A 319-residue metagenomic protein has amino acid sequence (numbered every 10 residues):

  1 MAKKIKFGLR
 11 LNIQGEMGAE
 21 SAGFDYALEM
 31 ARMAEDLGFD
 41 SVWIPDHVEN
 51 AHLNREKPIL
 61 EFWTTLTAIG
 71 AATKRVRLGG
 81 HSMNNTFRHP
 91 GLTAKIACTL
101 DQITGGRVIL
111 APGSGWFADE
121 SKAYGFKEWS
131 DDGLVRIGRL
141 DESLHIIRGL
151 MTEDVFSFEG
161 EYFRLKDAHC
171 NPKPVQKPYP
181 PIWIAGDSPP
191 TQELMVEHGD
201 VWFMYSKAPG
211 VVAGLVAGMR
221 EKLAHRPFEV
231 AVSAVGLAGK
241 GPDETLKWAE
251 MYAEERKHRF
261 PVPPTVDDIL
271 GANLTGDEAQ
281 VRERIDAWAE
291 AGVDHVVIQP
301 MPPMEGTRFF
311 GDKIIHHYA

Functional and structural regions predicted by a protein language model:
M1-A319: Active-site-adjacent structural elements that line small-molecule/cofactor binding pockets in enzymes
